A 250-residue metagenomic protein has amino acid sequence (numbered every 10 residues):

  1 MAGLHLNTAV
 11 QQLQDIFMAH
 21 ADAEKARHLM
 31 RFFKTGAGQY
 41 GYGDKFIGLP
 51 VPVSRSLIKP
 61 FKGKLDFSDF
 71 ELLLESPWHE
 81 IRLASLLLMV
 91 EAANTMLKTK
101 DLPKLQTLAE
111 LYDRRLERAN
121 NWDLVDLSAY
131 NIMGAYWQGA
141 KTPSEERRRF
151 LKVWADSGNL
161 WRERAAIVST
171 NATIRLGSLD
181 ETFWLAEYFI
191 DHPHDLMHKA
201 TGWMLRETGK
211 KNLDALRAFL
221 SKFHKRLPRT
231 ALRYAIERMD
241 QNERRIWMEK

Functional and structural regions predicted by a protein language model:
M1-K250: Alpha-helical scaffold domains
